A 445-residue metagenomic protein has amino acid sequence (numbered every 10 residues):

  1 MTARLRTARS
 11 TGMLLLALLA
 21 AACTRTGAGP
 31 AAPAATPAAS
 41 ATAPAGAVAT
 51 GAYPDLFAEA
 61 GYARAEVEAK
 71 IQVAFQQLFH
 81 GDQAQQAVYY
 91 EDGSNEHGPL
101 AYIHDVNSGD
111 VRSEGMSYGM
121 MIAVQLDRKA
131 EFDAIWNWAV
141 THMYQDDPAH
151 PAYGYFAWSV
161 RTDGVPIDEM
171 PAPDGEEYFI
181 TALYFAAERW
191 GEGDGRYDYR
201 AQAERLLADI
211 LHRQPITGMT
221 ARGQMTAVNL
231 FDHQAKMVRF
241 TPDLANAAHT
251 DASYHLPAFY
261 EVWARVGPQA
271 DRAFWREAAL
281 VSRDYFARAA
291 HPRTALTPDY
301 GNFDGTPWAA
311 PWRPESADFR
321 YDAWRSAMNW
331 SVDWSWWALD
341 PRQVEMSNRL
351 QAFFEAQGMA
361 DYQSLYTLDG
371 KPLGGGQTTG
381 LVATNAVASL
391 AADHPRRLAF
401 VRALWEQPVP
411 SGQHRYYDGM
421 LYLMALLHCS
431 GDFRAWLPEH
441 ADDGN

Functional and structural regions predicted by a protein language model:
T2-M13: Bacterial N-terminal signal peptides that target proteins for export
A21-A22: C-terminal motif of bacterial Sec signal peptides marking the signal peptidase cleavage site
G29-P44: Ser/Thr-rich, Proline-interspersed low-complexity disordered segments
A43-V73, Q77, A84-A87, G109-S113 (+5 more regions): Extended ligand-binding clefts on enzyme/binding-domain cores
V48-E176, A182, E192, S347 (+5 more regions): N-terminal carbohydrate-binding/catalytic regions of secreted carbohydrate-active enzymes
W136, L183, R200, L207 (+4 more regions): Inward-facing hydrophobic residues that define packing positions of alpha-helical scaffold repeats
T181-E192, S253-A258: Hydrophobic alpha-helical segments with transmembrane-like composition
Q363-N445: C-terminal functional modules
